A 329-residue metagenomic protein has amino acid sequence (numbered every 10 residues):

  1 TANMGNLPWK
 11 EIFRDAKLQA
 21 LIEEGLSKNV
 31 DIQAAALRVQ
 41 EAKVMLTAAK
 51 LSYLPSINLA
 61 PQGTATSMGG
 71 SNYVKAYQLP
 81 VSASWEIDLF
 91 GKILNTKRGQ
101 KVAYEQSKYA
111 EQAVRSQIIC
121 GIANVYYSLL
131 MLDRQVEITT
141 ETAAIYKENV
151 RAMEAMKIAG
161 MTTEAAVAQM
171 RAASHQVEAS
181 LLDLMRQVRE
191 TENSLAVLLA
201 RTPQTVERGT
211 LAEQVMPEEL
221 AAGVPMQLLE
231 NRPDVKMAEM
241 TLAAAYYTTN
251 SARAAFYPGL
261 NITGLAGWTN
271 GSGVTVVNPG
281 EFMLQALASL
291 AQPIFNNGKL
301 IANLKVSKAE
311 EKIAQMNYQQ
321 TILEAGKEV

Functional and structural regions predicted by a protein language model:
T1-R14, L18, E23, P61-S82 (+5 more regions): Small/polar, glycine/serine/threonine/aspartate-rich low-complexity segments that form flexible
N3-N6, E11, K17-N29, A48 (+4 more regions): Amphipathic alpha-helical coiled-coil scaffold segments and their short linker/junction regions
Q19, E23, L37-Q40, N193: Solvent-exposed, polar/charged alpha-helical surfaces in well-ordered, non-transmembrane soluble domains, broadly
Q33-A34, K50-L51, I87-R115, A165 (+5 more regions): Sec/SRP-type N-terminal targeting helices
Q33-L51, A60-Q62, A243: Short, acidic/charged, Gly/Pro-enriched secondary-structure junctions
V102, Y109-V224: Periplasmic alpha-helical coiled-coil/stalk elements that build and connect Gram-negative outer-membrane
